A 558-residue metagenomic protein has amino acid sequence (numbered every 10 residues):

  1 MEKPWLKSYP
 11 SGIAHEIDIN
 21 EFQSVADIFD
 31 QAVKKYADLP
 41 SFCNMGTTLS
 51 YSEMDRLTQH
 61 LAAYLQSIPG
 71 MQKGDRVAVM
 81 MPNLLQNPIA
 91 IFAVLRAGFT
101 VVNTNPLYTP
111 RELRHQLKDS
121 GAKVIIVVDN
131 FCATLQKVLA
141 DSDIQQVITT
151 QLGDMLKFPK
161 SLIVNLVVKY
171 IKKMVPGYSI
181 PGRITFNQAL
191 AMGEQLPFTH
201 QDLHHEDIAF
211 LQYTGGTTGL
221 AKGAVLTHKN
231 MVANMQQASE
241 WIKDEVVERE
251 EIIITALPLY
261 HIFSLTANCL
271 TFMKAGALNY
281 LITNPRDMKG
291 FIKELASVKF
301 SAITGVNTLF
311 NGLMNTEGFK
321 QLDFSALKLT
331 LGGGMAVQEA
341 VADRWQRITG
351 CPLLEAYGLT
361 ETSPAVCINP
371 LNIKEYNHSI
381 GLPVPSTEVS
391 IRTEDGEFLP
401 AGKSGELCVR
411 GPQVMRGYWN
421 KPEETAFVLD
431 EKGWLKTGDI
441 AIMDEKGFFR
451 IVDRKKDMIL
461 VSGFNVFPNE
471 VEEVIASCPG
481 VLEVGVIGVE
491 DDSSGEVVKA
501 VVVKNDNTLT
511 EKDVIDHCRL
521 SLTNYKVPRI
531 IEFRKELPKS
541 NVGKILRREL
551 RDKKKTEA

Functional and structural regions predicted by a protein language model:
M1-L49, E53-I68, K73, C132 (+6 more regions): N-lobe entry segment of adenylate-forming
N44-L49, A62-R111, D129, A256 (+2 more regions): Conserved AMP-binding/adenylate-forming
I68-M71, G193-E206, L211-T255, A277: Conserved adenylate-forming
R96-A191, N505-N507: Structural core segment of the AMP-binding/adenylate-forming
I125, G411, R416-G417, E424-F427 (+4 more regions): AMP-binding/adenylate-forming catalytic core of the ANL superfamily
V232-I252, I262-A302, T316: Conserved AMP-binding/adenylation subdomain of ANL enzymes
A277, F300-T304, M314-E375, E388: Gly/Ser/Thr-rich phosphate-binding loop
L382-S386, E397-V428, V466: Conserved ATP/PPi-binding loop(s) of AMP-dependent carboxylate-activating enzymes
